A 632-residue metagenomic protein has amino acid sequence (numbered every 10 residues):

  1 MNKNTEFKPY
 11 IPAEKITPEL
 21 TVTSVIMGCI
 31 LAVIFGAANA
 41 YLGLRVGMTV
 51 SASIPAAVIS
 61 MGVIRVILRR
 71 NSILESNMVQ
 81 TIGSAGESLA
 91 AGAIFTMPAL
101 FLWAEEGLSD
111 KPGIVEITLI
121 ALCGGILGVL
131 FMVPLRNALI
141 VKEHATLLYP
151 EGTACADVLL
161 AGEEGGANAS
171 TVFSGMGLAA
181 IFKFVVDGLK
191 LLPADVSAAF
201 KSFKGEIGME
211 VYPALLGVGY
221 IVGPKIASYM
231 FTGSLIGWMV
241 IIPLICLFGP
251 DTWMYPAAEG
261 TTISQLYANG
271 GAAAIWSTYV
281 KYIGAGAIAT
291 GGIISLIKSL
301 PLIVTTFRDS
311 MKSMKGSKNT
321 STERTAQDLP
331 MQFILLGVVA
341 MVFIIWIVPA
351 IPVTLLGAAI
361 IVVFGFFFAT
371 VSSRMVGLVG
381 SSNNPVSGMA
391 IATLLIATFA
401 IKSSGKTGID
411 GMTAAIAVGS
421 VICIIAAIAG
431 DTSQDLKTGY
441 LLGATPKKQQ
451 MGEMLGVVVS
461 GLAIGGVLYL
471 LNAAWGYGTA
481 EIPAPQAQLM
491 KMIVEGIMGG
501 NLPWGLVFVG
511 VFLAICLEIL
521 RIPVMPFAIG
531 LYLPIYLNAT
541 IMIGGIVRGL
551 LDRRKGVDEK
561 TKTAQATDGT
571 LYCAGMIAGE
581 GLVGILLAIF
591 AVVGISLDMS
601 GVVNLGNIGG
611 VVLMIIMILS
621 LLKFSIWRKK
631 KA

Functional and structural regions predicted by a protein language model:
M1-A632: Alpha-helical multipass membrane-protein architecture
